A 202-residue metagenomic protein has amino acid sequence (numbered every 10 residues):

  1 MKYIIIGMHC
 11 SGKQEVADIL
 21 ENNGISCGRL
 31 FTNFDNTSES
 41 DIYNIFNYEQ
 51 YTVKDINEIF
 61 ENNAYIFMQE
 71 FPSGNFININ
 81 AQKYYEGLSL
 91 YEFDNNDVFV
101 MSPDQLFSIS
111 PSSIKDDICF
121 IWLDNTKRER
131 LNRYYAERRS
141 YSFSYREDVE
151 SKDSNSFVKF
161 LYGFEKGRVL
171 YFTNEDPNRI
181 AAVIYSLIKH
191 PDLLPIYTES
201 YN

Functional and structural regions predicted by a protein language model:
I5: Hydrophobic anchor at the beta1->P-loop junction of P-loop NTPases
H9: The conserved Walker
K13-Q14: Walker A/P-loop
N22-R29: Post-Walker A helix-loop "phosphate-sensing" segment adjacent to the P-loop in P-loop NTPases
T32-D97, P103-Q105: ATP-dependent small-molecule kinase phosphotransfer cores that center on conserved nucleotide phosphate-binding segments
V100-S102, I114-E137: Conserved phosphate-donor/acceptor-positioning beta-strand/loop module used by diverse small-molecule
Y135-I188, P195-N202: Small-molecule kinase domains that catalyze NTP-dependent phosphoryl transfer to phosphate-bearing small molecules
